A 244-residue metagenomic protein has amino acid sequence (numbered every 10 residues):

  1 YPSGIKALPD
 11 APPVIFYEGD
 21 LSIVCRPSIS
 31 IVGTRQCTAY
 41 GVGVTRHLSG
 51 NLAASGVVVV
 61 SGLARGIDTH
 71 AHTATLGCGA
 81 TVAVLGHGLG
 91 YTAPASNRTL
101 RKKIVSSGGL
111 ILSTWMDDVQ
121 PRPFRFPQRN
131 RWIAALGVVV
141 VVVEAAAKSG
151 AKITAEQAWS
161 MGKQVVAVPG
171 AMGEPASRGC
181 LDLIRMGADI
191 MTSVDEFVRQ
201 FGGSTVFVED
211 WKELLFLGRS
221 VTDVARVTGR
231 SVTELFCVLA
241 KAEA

Functional and structural regions predicted by a protein language model:
P2-A244: Glycine-biased, small-residue-rich flexible motifs in mid-sequence functional cores and linkers
